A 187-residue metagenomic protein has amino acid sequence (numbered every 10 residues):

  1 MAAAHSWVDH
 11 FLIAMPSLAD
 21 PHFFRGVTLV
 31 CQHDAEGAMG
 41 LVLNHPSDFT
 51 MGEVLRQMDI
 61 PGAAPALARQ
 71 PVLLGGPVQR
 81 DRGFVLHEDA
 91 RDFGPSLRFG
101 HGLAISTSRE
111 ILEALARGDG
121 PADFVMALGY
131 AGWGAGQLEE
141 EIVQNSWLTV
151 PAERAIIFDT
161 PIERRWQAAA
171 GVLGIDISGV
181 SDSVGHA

Functional and structural regions predicted by a protein language model:
M1-M126, Y130-A187: A short aromatic-anchored loop/beta-hairpin motif
